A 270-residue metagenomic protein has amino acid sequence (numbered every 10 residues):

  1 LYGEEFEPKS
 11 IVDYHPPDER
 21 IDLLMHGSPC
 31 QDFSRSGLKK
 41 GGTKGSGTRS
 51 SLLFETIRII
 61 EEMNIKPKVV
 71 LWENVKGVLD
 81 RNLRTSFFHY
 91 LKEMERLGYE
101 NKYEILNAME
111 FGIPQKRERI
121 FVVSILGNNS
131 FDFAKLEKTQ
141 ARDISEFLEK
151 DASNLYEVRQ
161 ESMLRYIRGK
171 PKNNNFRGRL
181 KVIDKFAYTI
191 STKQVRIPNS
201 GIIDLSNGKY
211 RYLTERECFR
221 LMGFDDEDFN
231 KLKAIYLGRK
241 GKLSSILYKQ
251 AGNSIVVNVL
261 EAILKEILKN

Functional and structural regions predicted by a protein language model:
L1-P16: S-adenosyl-L-methionine
F6-E7, I65, N230: Secondary-structure boundary/capping residues
K9, D13, R58, K92 (+2 more regions): Charged/polar, solvent-exposed surface patches and flexible loops
D13-L23, F33-R196, N207-Y210: Class I S-adenosyl-L-methionine
P29: Short glycine-/small-residue-rich Rossmann-like dinucleotide-binding loops
E161-N270: C-terminal target-recognition/interaction regions appended to catalytic cores
